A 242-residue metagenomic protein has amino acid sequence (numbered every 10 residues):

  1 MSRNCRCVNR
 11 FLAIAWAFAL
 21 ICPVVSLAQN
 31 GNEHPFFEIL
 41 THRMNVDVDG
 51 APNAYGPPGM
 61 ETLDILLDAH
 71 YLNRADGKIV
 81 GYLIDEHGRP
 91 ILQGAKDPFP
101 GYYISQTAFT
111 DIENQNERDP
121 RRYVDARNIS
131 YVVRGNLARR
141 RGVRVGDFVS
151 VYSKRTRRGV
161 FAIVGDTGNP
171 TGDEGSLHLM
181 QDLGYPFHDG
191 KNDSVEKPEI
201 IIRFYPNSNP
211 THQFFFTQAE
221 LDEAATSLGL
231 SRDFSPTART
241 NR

Functional and structural regions predicted by a protein language model:
M1-V8: N-terminal secretory signal peptides that target proteins for export/translocation
A13-P23: Bacterial N-terminal signal peptides
V24-A28: Sec/Tat signal peptide C-region and signal peptidase I cleavage site
Q29-R158, G165, H178, D182-G190 (+1 more regions): Cell wall/extracellular polymer interaction/catalysis modules
D147, V160, P198-I200: Structural beta-strand/beta-sheet cores of well-ordered domains, especially the beta-sheet scaffolds that support
V164-D173: Short, compositionally biased
D189-V195, E199-I200: A post-motif C-terminal structural segment
